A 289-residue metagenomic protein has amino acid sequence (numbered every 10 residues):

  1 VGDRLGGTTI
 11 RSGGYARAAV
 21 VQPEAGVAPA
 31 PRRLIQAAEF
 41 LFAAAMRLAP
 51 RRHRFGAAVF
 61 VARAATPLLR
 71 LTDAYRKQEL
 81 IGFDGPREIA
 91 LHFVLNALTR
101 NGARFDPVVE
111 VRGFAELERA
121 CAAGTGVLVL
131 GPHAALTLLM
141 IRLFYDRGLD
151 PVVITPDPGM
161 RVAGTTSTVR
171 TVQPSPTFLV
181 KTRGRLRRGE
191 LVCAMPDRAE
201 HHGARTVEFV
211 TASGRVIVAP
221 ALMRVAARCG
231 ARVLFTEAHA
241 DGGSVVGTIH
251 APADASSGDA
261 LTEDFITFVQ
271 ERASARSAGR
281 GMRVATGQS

Functional and structural regions predicted by a protein language model:
R4-G131, L136, I141, V162-G164: Membrane-anchoring hydrophobic helices of lipid-metabolizing enzymes
P23-L34, R47, L139, Q173-K181 (+1 more regions): Short charge-dense sequence patches
L71-Y75, P156, R215-A219: Active-site metal-coordination segments of metallo-dependent hydrolases
F83-P86, D146-D150, P176-S289: Non-catalytic C-terminal accessory region of glycerolipid acyltransferases and related lyso-lipid remodeling enzymes
E88-A90, P107-V108, G131, T171-Q173 (+2 more regions): A short linear-motif detector with a strong N-terminal bias
A103-E110, T168-P174, T211-S213: Short, flexible loop segments at the rims of nucleotide/cofactor-binding pockets, characterized by
A123-P176, R188, H202-R205: Catalytic core of membrane glycerolipid acyltransferases/transacylases, capturing the structured, soluble-facing
